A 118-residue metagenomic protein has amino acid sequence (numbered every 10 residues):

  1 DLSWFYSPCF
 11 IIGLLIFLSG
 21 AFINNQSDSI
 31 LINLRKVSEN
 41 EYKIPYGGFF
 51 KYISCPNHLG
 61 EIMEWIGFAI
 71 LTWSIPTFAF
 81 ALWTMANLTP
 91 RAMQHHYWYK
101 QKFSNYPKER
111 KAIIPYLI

Functional and structural regions predicted by a protein language model:
D1-I118: Hydrophobic transmembrane alpha-helices
